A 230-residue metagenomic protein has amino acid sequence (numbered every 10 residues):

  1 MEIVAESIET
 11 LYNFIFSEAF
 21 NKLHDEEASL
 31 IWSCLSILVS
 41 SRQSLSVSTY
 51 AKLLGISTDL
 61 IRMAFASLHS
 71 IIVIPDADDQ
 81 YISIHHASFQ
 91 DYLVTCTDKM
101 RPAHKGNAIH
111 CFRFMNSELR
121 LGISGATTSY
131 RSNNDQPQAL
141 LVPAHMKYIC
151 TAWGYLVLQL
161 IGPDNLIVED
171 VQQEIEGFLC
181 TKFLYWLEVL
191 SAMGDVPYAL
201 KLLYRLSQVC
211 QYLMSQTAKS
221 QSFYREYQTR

Functional and structural regions predicted by a protein language model:
M1-R230: Leucine/isoleucine-rich amphipathic helices and adjacent mixed helix/strand linkers that form non-membrane
